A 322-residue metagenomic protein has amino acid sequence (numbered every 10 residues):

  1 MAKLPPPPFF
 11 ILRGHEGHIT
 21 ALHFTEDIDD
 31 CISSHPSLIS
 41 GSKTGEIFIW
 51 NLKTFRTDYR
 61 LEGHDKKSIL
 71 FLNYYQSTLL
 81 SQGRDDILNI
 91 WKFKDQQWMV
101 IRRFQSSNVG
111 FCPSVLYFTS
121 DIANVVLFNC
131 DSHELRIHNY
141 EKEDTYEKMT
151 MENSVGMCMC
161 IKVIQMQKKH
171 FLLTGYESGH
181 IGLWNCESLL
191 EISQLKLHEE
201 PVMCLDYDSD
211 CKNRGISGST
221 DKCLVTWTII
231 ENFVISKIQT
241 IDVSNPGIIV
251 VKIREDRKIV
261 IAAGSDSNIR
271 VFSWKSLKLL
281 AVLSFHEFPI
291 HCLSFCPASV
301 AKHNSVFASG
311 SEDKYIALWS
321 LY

Functional and structural regions predicted by a protein language model:
P8-G14, T57-H64, V100-Q105, E147-E152 (+3 more regions): Short C-terminal beta-strands that terminate individual repeats in beta-propeller domains, predominantly WD40 blades
I11-G45: Beta-strand-rich domains and repeat architectures in extracellular enzymes and scaffolds, especially beta-propellers
E16-D29, K66-N73, N108-F118, S154-Q165 (+3 more regions): Canonical WD40 repeat/beta-propeller blade segments in eukaryotic WD-repeat proteins
D27-D29, S34-P36, Q76-S77, D121-N124 (+5 more regions): Short coil/turn segments that connect the beta-strands within blades of beta-propeller domains
S40-T44, Q82-D85, F128-S132, G175-S178 (+3 more regions): Conserved strand-to-loop turn within each blade of WD40 beta-propeller repeats
I47-N51, L88-F93, L135-N139, I181-N185 (+3 more regions): WD40-repeat beta-propellers
D95-N124, F128-E134, E141, T145-K148: Asp-box/WD-like beta-propeller blade repeats and closely related beta-sheet repeat scaffolds
H291-Y322: Blade-level signature of beta-propeller repeat domains, shared across WD40, Kelch, NHL, RCC1 and BNR/Asp-box propellers
